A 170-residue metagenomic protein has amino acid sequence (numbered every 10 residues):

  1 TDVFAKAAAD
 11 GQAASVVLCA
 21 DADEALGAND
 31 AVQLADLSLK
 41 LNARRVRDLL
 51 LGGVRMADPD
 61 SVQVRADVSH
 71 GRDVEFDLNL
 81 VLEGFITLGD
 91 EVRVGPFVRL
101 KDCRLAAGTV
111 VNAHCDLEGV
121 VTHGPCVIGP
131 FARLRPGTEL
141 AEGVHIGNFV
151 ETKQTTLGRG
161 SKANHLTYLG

Functional and structural regions predicted by a protein language model:
T1-S61, R65-D67, D73: Terminal amphipathic alpha-helical/low-complexity segments used for targeting or macromolecular assembly
R55-G170: Structural signal for interior beta-strand "rungs" in well-ordered beta-sheet cores of soluble enzyme domains
